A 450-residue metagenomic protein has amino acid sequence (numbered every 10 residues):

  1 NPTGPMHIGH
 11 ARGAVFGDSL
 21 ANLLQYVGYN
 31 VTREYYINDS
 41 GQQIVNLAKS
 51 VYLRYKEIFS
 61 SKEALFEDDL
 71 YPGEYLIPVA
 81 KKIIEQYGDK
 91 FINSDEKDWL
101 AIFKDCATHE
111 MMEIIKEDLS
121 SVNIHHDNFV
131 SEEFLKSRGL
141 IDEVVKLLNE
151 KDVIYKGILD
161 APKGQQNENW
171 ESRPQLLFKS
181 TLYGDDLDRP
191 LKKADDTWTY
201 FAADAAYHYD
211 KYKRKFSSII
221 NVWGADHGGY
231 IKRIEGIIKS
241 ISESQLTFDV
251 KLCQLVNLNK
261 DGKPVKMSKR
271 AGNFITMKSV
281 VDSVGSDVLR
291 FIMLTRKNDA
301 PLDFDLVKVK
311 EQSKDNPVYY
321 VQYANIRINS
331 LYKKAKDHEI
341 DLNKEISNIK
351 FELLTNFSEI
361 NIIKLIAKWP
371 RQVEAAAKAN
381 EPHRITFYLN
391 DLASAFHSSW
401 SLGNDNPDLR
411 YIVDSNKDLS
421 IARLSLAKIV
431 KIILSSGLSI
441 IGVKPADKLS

Functional and structural regions predicted by a protein language model:
N1-S450: Non-catalytic interaction-recognition regions
